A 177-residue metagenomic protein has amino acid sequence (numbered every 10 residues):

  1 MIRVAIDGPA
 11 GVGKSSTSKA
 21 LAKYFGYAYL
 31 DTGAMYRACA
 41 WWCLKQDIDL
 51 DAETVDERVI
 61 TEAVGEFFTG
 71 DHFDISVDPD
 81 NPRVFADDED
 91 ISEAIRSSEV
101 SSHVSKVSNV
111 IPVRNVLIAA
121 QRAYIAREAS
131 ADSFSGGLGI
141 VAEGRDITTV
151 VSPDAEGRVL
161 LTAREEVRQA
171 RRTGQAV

Functional and structural regions predicted by a protein language model:
V4-I6: Hydrophobic anchor at the beta1->P-loop junction of P-loop NTPases
P9: P-loop (Walker A) phosphate-binding loop of NTP-binding proteins
V12: ATP-binding Walker
S15: Walker A/P-loop
A22-T32, K45-L50: Post-Walker A helix-loop "phosphate-sensing" segment adjacent to the P-loop in P-loop NTPases
M35-G139, E166-A170: ATP-dependent small-molecule kinase phosphotransfer cores that center on conserved nucleotide phosphate-binding segments
P153-G174: Conserved phosphate-donor/acceptor-positioning beta-strand/loop module used by diverse small-molecule
